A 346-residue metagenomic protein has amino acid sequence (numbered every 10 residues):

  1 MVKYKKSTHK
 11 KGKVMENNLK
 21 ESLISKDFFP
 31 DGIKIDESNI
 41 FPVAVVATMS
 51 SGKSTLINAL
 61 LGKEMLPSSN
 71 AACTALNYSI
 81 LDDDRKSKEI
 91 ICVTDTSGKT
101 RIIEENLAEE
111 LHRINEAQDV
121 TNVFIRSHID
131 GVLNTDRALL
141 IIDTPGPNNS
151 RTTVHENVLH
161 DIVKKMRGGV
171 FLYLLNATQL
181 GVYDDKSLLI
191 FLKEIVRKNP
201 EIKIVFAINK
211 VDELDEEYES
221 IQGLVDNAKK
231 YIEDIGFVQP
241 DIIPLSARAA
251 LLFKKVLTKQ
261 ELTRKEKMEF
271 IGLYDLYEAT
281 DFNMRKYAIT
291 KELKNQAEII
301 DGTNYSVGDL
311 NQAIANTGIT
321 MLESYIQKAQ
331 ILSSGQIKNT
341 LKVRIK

Functional and structural regions predicted by a protein language model:
M1-I24: Charged, amphipathic alpha-helical linker segments immediately N-terminal to NTP-binding catalytic cores
Y4, S22, D27-D281, N295 (+1 more regions): Globular "head" domains of long coiled-coil molecular machines
G12, E16-K20, E266-F270, K286: Short amphipathic alpha-helical segments that mediate assembly, nucleic-acid/protein binding, or membrane association
Y274-N304: Flexible glycine-rich, low-complexity coil/linker segments exposed to the extracellular/periplasmic environment
Q296-T317, Q330-I345: C-terminal helical "lid" subdomain and adjoining coupling/linker elements of P-loop NTPases
